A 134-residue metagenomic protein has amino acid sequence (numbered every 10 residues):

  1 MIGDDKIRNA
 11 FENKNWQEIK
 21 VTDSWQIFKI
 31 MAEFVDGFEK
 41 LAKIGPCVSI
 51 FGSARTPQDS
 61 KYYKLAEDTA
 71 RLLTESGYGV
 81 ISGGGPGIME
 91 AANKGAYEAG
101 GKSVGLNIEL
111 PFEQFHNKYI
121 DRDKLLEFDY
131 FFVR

Functional and structural regions predicted by a protein language model:
G3-I7, N13-L106, Q114-F115: Glycine-rich beta-alpha loop segments
L106-R134: Active-site rim loops that border cofactor/substrate pockets in soluble metabolic enzymes
